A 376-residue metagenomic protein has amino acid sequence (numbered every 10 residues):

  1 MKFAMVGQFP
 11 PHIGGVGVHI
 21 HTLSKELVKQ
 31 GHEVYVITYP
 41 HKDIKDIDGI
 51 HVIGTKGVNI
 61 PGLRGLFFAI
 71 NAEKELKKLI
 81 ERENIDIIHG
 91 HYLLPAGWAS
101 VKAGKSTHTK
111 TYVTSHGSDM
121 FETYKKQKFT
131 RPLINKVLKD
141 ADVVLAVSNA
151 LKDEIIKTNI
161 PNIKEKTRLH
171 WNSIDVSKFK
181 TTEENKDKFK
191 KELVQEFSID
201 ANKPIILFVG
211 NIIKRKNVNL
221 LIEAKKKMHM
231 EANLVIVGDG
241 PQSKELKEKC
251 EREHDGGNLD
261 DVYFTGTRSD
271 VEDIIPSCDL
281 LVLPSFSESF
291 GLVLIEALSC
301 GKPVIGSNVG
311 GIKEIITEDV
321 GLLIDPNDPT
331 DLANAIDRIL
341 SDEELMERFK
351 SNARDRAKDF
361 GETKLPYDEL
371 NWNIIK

Functional and structural regions predicted by a protein language model:
M1-D43, D48: N-terminal subdomain of nucleotide-sugar transferases
V18, T22, P204-K227, P241-E245 (+1 more regions): A conserved mid-protein helix/loop that constitutes part of the nucleotide-sugar donor-binding site
T38, G54-K56, I134-K188: Donor nucleotide-sugar binding/catalytic pocket of nucleotide-sugar-dependent glycosyltransferases
N59-I87, G97-W98, K102, S106 (+1 more regions): An amphipathic, basic-hydrophobic alpha-helix
T267, F286: Aromatic "clamp/platform" in nucleotide-sugar-dependent glycosyltransferases that forms part of the donor/acceptor
P303-G306: Short hydrophobic beta-strand element within catalytic cores of glycosyltransferases and related nucleotide-activated
E318, L322-P329, R338-E343: Conserved acidic donor-binding segment of nucleotide-sugar-dependent glycosyltransferases
E344-I375: A charged, aromatic-enriched C-terminal amphipathic alpha-helix characteristic of glycosyltransferases across folds
